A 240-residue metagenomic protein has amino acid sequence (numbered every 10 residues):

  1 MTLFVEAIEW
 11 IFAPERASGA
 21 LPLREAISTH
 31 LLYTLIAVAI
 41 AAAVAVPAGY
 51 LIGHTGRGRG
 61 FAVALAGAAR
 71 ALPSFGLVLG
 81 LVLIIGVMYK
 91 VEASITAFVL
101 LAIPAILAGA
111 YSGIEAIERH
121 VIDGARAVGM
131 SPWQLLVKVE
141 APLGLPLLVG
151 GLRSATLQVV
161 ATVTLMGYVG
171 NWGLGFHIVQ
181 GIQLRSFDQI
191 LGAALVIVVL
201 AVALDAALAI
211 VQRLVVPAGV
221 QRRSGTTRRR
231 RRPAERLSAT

Functional and structural regions predicted by a protein language model:
M1-T2, W10, L21, A206-T240: Transmembrane alpha-helical segments of polytopic membrane transport and secretion proteins
M1-V38: Periplasmic/extracellular loop-to-transmembrane helix junction in inner-membrane transport proteins
P22-Y33, V82-A105, G144-L145, Q189 (+1 more regions): Loop-to-helix entry region at the N-terminal start of transmembrane alpha-helices in multi-pass membrane transporters
L35, W133-L165, G192, I197: Transmembrane alpha-helices
A43-A48, E92-T96, L100-I122, L145 (+2 more regions): Membrane-embedded alpha-helices of multi-pass transport/permease systems
A48-L81, F98, A108-S112, D123: Cytoplasmic-entry segments and transmembrane alpha-helices of multi-pass inner-membrane transporters
G109-L148, L174, I178: Short cytoplasmic-facing helical segments at TM-TM junctions of multi-pass membrane proteins
L174-V211: Hydrophobic alpha-helical transmembrane segments of polytopic membrane proteins
